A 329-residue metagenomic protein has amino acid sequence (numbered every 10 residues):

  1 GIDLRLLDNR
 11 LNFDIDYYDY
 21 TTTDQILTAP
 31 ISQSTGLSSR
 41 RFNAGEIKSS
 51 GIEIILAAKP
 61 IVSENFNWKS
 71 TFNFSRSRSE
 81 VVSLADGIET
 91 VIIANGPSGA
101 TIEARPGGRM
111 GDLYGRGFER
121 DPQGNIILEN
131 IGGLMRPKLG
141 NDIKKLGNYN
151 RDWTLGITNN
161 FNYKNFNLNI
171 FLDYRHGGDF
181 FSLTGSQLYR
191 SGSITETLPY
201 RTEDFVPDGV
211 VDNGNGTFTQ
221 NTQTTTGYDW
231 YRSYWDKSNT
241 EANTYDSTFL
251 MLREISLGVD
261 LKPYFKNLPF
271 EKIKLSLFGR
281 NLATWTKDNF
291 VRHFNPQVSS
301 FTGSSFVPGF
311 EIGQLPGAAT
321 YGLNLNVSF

Functional and structural regions predicted by a protein language model:
I2, R40, S50-L56, W153-N159 (+3 more regions): Hydrophobic, lipid-facing positions within transmembrane beta-strands of outer-membrane proteins
L7-R10, I61-W68, V81-D86, R109 (+1 more regions): Short loop/turn motifs that connect adjacent beta-strands in outer-membrane beta-barrel proteins
N9-L11, E64-S70, W153, K164-F166 (+3 more regions): Outer-envelope beta-barrel architecture signal
F13-I15, L56, S70-F72, I170 (+2 more regions): Membrane-embedded beta-strand positions of outer-membrane beta-barrel proteins
Y17-T23, A58-P60, F74-E80, Y163-N165 (+5 more regions): Transmembrane beta-strands of outer-membrane beta-barrel pores
Y17-T23, S38, E46-I52, F74-E80 (+4 more regions): Transmembrane beta-barrel architecture of outer-membrane proteins
T21-A44, R78-Y149, N167-D246, F290-S304: Surface-exposed, extracytoplasmic segments of Gram-negative outer-membrane nutrient-acquisition systems
D212-F329: Membrane-interface anchoring segments and C-terminal beta-barrel signals
